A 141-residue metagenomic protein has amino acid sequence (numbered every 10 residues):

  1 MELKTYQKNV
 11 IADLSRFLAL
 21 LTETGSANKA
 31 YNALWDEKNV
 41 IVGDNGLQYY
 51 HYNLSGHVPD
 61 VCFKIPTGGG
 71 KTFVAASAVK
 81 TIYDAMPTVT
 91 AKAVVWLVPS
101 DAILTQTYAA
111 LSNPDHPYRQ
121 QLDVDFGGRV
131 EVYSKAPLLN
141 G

Functional and structural regions predicted by a protein language model:
M1-G141: RecA-like P-loop NTPase motor core of helicase/translocase proteins
